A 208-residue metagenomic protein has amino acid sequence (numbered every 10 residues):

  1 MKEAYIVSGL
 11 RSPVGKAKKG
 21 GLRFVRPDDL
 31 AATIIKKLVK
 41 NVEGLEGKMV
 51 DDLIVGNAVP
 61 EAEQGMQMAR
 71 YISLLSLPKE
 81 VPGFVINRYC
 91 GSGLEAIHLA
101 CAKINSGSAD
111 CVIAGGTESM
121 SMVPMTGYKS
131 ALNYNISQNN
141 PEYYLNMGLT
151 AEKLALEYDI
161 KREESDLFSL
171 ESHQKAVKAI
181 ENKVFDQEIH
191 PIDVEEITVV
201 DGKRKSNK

Functional and structural regions predicted by a protein language model:
M1-P27: Condensing-enzyme catalytic core mediating Claisen C-C bond formation in acyl metabolism
L10-P13, G56-P60, R88-S92, G116-S121: Acidic, glycine-rich active-site loops and adjacent beta-strand->loop/helix elements that engage anionic groups
R11-P13, F24, D28-T33, G44 (+1 more regions): N-terminal extracellular/periplasmic Venus flytrap/periplasmic-binding protein-like
K18-N41, M49-A62: N-terminal beta-alpha supersecondary unit
P27-V42, M68-I72, A96, M147-L154 (+1 more regions): Short, well-ordered amphipathic alpha-helical segments that serve as non-catalytic structural scaffolds within diverse
N57-D110, E142-E152: Conserved catalytic cysteine-centered active-site region of acyl-thioester-dependent Claisen-condensing enzymes
A69, R88-T117, A155-F185: Active-site-proximal alpha-helical scaffold in enzymes
S106-Y158: Flexible glycine-/small-residue-enriched beta->alpha junction loops that bind anionic phosphate/pyrophosphate groups
